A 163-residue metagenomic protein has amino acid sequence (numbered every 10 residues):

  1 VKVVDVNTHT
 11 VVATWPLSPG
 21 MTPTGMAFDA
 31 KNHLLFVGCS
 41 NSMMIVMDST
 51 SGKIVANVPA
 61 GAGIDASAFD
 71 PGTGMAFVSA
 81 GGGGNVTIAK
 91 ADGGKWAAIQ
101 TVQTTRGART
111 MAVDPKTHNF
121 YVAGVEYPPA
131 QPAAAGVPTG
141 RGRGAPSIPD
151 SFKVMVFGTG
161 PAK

Functional and structural regions predicted by a protein language model:
V1-K163: Predominantly soluble domains enriched in secretory-pathway, periplasmic, or organellar proteins
